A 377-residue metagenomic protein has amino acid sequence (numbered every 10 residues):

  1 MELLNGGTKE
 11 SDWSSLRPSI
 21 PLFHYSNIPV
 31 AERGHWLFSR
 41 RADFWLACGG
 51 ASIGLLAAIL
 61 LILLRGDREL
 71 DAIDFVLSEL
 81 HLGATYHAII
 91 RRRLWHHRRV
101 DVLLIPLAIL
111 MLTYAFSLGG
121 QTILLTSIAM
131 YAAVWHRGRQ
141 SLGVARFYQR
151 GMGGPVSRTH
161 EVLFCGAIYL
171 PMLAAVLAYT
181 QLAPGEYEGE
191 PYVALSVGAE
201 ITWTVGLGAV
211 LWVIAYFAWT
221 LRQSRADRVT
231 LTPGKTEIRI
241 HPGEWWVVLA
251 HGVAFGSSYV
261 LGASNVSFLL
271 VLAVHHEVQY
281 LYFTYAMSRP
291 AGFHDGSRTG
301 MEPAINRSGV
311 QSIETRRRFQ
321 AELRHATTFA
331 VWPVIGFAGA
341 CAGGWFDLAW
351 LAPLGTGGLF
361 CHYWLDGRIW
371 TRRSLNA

Functional and structural regions predicted by a protein language model:
M1-E32, T230-T232: Intrinsic disorder/low-complexity segments
E32-A51, L323: N-terminal membrane topogenic signal
A42-A58, L104-L110, A167-M172, W332: Alpha-helical transmembrane segments
A57-D71: Short, hydrophobic transmembrane alpha-helix segments
A72-I89, W135-S141: Central hydrophobic cores of alpha-helical transmembrane segments in multi-pass inner-membrane proteins across all
Y114-E200: Membrane-interface helix-loop-helix junctions at boundaries between adjacent transmembrane segments
P171-V247: Loop-centered beta-sheet repeat module
L261-L269, A338-G355: Extracellular/periplasmic helix-loop-helix junctions in multi-pass membrane proteins
